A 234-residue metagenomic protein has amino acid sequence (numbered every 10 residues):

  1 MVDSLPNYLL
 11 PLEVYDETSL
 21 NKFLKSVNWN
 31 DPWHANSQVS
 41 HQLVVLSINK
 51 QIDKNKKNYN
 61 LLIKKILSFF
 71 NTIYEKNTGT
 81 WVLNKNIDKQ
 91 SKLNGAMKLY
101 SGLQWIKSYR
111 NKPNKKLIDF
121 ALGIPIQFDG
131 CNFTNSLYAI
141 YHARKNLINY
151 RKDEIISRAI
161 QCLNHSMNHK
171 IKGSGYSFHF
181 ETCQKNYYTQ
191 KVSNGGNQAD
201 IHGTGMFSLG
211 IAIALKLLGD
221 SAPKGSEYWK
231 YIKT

Functional and structural regions predicted by a protein language model:
M1-K54, L61, G102-L122, F133-T234: Terminal, non-catalytic domain-edge segments
W29-K98: Loop-centered beta-sheet repeat module
N86-K89, F120-F128: Solenoid-like repeat scaffolds
